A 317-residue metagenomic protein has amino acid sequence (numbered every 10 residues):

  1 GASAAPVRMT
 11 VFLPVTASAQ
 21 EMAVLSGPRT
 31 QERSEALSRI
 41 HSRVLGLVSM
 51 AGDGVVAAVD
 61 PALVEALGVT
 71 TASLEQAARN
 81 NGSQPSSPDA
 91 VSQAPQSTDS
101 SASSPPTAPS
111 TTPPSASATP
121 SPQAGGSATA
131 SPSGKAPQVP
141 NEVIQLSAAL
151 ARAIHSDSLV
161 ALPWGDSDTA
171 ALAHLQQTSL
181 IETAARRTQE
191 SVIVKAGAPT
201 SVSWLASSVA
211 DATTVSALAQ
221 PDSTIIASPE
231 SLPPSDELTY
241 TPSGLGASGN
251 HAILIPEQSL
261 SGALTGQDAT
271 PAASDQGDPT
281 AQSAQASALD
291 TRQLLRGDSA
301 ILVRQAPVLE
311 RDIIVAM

Functional and structural regions predicted by a protein language model:
G1-V55: N-terminal regions that are enriched for targeting/export leaders and immediately downstream pro/stem segments
S3-A4, A153-I154, A306-V308: Short glycine/proline-enriched loop/turn "hinge" motifs that connect secondary-structure elements and lie
L13-V15, V59-P61, P163-W164, A227-P229: Glycine-rich, histidine-containing beta strand-loop boundary motifs that form or position
A23-R29, A128-P132, K195-G197, S283-A284: A generic short-segment signal for beta-strand/edge and adjacent turn/coil regions
T30-A36, S133-V139, S201-V202, L289-Q293: Short linear motifs at secondary-structure transitions and domain/linker junctions
E35-S38, S42, G46-M50, V55 (+2 more regions): Catalytic grooves of carbohydrate-active enzymes
G52-S207, A212-T214, Q220-P221, G249-G266: Metal-dependent polysaccharide deacetylase catalytic core of the NodB/CE4 family, i.e., the active-site-bearing domain
